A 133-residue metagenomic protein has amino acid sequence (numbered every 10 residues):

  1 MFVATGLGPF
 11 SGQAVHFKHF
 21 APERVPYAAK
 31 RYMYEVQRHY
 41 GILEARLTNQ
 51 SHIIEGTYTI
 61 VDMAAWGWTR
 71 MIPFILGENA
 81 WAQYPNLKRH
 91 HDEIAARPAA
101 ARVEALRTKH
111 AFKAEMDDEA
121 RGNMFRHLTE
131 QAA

Functional and structural regions predicted by a protein language model:
V3-P98, R102, A133: GST-like fold's C-terminal all-alpha helical module
R107-A133: Acidic/histidine-enriched, glycine/proline-rich intrinsically disordered or flexible terminal extensions
